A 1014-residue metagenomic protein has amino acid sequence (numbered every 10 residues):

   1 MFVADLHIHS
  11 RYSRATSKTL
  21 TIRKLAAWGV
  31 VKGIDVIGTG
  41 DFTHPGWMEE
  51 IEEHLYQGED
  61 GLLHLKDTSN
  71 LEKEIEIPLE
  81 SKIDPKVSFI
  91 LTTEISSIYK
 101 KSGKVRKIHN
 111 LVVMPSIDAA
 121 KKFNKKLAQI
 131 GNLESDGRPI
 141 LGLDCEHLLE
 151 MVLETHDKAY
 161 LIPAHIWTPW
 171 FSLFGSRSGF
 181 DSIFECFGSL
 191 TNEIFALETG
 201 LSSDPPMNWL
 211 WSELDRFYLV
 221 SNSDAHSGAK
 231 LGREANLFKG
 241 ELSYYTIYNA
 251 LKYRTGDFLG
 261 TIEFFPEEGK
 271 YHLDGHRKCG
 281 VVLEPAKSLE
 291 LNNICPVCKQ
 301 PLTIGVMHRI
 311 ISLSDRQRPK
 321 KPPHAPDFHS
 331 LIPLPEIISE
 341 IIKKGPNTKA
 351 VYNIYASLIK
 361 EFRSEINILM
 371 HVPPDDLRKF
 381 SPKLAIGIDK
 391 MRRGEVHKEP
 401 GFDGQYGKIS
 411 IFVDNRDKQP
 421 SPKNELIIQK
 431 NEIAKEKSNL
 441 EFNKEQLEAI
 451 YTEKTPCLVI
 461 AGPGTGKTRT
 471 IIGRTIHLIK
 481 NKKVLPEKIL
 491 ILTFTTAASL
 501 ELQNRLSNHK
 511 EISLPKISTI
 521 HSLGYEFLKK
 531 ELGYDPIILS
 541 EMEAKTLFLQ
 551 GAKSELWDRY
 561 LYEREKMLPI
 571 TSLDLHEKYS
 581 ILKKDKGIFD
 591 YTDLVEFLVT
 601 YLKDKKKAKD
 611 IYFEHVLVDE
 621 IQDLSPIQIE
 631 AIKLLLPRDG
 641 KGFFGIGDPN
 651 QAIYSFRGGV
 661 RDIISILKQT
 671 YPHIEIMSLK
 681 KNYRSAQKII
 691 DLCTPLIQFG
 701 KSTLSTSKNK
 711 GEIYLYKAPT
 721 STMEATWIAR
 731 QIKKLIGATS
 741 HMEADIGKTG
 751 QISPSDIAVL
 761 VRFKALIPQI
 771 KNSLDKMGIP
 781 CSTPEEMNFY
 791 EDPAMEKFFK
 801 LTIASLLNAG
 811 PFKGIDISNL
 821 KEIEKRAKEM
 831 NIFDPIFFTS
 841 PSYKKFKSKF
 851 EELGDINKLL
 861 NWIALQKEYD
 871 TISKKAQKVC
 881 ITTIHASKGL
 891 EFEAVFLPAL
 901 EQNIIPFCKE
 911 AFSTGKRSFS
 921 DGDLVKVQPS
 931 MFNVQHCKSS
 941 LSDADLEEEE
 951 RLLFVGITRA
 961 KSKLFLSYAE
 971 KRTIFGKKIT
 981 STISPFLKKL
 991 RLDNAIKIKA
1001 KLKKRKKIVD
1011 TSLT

Functional and structural regions predicted by a protein language model:
F2, A27, P45, Y56 (+9 more regions): C-terminal functional module detector
E49-F195: Extended substrate/RNA-proximal surfaces in nucleic-acid metabolism proteins
F412-E445, K916-S939, I996-T1014: Acidic, low-complexity intrinsically disordered tails
A434-V459, K516, E543-F548, T571-I666 (+3 more regions): Conserved helicase NTPase motor core
V459, T465-I472, H673-E675, K681-I779: Helicase P-loop NTPase motor core
G462-P463, F494: P-loop (Walker A) phosphate-binding loop of NTP-binding proteins
L478-E596, L602-Y612, K641: A basic/glycine-biased coupling hinge at the interface between accessory DNA-binding modules
K771-S773, D792, K797-T980, S984-D993: Conserved helicase C-terminal RecA-like lobe
